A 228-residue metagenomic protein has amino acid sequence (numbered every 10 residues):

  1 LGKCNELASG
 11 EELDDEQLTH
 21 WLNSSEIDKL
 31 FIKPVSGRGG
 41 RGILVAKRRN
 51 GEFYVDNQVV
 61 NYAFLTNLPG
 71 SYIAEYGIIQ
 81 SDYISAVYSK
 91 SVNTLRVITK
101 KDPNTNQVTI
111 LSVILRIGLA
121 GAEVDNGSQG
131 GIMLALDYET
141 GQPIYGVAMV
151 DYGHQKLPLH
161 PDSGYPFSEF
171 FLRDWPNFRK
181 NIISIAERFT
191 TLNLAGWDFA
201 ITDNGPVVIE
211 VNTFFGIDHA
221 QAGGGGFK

Functional and structural regions predicted by a protein language model:
L1-G42: A conserved helix-loop-beta module that forms one wall/lid of the active-site cleft in ATP-utilizing catalytic domains
G2-E11, K47-Y62: Short, flexible helix-coil linker/hinge segments at the edges of structured domains or between repeats
E26-F31, V35-S36, R41, Y54-A148: Phosphate-binding site of ATP-dependent enzymes
K29-F31, L194-W197: A short linear hydrophobic-aromatic micro-motif
V35-G37, R48, G77-I79, T202 (+1 more regions): An acidic- and aromatic-residue-enriched active-site/binding cleft used to recognize and process polar
K47, T99-P103, I201-D203: Short, low-complexity Ser/Thr-rich regulatory SLiMs
G141-D162: A glycine-rich, aromatic-flanked flexible loop/lid motif
Q155-I183, E187-L194, I201-K228: C-terminal active-site "lid" helix and adjoining low-complexity regulatory extension at the edge of ATP-using catalytic
